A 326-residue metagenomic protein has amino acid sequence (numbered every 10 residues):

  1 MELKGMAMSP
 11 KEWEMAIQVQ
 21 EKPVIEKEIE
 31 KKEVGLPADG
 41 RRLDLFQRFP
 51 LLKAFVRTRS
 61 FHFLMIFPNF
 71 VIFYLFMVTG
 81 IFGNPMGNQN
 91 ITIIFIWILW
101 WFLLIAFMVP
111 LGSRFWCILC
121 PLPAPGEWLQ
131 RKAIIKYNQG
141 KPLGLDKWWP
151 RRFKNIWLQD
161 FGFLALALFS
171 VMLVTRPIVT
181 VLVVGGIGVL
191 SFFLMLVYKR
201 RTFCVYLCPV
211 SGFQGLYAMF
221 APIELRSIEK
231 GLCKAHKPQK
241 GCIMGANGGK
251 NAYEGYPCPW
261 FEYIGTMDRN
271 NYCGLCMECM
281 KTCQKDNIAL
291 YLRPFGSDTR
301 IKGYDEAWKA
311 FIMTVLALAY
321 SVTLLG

Functional and structural regions predicted by a protein language model:
L3, S9-K240, Y256-E262, M280 (+2 more regions): Membrane-embedded alpha-helical bundles of multi-pass integral membrane proteins
W149, M267-D268: Juxtamembrane regulatory segments of integral membrane proteins
C242-N247, N251, I288: Cys/His-rich short segments
D268, Y272, E278-C279: A short, cysteine/histidine-rich metal-binding "knuckle" motif
